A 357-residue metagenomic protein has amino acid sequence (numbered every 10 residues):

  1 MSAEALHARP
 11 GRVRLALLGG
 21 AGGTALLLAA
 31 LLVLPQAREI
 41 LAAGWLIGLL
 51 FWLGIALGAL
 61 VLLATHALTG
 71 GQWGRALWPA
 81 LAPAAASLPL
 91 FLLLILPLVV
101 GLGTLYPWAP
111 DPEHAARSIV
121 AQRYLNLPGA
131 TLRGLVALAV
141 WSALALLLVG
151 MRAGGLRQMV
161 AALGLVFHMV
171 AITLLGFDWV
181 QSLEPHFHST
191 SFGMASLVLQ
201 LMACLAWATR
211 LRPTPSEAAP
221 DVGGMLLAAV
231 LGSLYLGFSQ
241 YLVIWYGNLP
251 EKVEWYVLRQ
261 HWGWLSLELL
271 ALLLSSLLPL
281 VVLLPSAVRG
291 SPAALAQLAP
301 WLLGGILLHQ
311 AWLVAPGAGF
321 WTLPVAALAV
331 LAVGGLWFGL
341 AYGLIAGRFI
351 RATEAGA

Functional and structural regions predicted by a protein language model:
S2-A56, Q122, F338-A357: N-terminal regions that are enriched for targeting/export leaders and immediately downstream pro/stem segments
A3-L31, A121-A271, V288, P292: Long, contiguous internal "core" modules enriched in hydrophobic/ aromatic residues
L31-I40, D178-H186, A311-A318: Juxtamembrane "helix-exit" motif on the non-cytosolic side of transmembrane helices
L49-G154: Transmembrane-helix bundle segments that line or gate the permeation/cavity pathway in multi-pass membrane proteins
L53-A64, L92-L98, G134-L146, V198-R212 (+2 more regions): Hydrophobic cores of alpha-helical transmembrane segments in multi-pass inner/ER membrane proteins, independent
L94-Y106, L236-V243, L308-L313: C-terminal TM-helix exit segments that contain a strictly Trp-centered aromatic cap at the helix terminus
S189-S196, E251-L274, A315-A346: Membrane-interface transmembrane-helix boundary segments in multi-pass integral membrane proteins
H261-L313: Extended, compositionally biased non-globular segments
